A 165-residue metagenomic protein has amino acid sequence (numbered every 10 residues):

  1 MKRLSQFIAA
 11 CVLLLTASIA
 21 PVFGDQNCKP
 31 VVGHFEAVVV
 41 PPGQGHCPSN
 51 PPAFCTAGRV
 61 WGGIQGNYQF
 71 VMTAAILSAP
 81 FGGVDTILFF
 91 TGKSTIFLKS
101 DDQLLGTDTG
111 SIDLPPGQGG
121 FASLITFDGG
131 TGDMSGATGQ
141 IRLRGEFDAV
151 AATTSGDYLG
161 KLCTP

Functional and structural regions predicted by a protein language model:
M1-I8: Bacterial N-terminal signal peptides that target proteins for export
R3, L15-T16, Q26, S49: Generic detector of well-ordered secondary structure
A9-S18: Bacterial N-terminal signal peptides
F23-P165: Beta-strand-enriched cores of mature, soluble protein domains
